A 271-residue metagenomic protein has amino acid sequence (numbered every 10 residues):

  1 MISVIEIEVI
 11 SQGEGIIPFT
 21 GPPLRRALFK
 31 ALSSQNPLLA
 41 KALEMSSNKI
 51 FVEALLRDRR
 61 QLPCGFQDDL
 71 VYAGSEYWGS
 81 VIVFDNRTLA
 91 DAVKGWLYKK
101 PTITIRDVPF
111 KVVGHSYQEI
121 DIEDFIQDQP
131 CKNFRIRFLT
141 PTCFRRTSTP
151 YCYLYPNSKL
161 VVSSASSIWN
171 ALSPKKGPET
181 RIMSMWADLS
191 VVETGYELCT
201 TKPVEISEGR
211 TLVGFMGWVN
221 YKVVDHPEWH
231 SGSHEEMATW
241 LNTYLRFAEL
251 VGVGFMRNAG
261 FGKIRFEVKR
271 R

Functional and structural regions predicted by a protein language model:
M1-R271: RNA-interacting cores
